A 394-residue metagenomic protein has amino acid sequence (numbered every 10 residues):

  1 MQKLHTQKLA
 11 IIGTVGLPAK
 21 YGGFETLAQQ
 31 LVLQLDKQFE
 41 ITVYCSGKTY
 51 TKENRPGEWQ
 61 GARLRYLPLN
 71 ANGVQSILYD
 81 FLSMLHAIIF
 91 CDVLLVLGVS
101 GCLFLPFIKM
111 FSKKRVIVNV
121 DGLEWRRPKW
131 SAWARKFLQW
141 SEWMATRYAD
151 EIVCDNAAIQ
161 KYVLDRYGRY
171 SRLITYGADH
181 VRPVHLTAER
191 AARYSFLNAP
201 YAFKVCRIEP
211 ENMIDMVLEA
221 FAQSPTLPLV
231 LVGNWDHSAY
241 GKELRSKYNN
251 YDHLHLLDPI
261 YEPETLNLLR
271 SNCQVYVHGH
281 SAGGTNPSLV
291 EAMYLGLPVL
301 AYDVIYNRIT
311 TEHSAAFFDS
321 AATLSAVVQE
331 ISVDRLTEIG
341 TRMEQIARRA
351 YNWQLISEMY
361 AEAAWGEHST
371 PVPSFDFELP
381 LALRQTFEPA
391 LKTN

Functional and structural regions predicted by a protein language model:
L4-Q7, T14-K20, Q34-N72, A158-Q160 (+2 more regions): N-terminal strand-loop element at the rim of the active site of nucleotide-sugar-dependent glycosyltransferases
A10-I12, R193-N212, L218-S224, V230: Conserved donor-binding/catalytic core segment of Leloir-type glycosyltransferases
Q75-D121, W125, G284: An aromatic- and histidine-rich active-site surface loop
L85-I88, A134-I152: Membrane-proximal helix-turn-helix segments that form the acceptor-binding/catalytic region of lipid-linked
G241-E264: Nucleotide-activated donor-binding/catalytic signature segment of Leloir-type glycosyltransferases, i.e., the conserved
L268-G284, L297: Acidic donor-binding loop of glycosyltransferase active sites
V275, L289, Y294, P298-A301: Short hydrophobic beta-strand element within catalytic cores of glycosyltransferases and related nucleotide-activated
R335-R384: A charged, aromatic-enriched C-terminal amphipathic alpha-helix characteristic of glycosyltransferases across folds
